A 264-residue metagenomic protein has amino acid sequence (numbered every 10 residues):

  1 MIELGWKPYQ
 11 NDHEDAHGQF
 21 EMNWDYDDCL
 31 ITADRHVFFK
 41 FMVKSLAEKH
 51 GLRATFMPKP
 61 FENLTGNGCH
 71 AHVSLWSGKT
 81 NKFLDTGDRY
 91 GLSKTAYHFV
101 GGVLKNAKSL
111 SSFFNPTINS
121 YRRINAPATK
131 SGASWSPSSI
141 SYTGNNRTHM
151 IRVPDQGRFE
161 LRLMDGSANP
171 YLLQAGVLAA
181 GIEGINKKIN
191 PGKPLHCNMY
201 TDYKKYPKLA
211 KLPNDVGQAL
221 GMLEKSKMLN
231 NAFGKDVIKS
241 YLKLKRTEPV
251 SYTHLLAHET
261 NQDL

Functional and structural regions predicted by a protein language model:
M1-V37: Active-site acidic/histidine clusters and adjacent loop/turn architecture that either coordinate catalytic ions
D12-E14, F114-N119, F233-K239: Short coil/turn segments at secondary-structure boundaries
L30-L195, K204-K205, L209: Active-site capping/gating regions of soluble enzymes
M199-Y200: Extracellular polysaccharide-targeting segments
Y206-S240: Acidic, Ser/Thr-rich low-complexity intrinsically disordered segments
Y241-R246: Amphipathic alpha-helical segments that form the core helices of the histone-fold
T253-T260: Conserved small/polar residues in nucleotide/adenosyl-binding loops
D263: Cationic, low-complexity basic patches in intrinsically disordered or flexible, solvent-exposed regions
